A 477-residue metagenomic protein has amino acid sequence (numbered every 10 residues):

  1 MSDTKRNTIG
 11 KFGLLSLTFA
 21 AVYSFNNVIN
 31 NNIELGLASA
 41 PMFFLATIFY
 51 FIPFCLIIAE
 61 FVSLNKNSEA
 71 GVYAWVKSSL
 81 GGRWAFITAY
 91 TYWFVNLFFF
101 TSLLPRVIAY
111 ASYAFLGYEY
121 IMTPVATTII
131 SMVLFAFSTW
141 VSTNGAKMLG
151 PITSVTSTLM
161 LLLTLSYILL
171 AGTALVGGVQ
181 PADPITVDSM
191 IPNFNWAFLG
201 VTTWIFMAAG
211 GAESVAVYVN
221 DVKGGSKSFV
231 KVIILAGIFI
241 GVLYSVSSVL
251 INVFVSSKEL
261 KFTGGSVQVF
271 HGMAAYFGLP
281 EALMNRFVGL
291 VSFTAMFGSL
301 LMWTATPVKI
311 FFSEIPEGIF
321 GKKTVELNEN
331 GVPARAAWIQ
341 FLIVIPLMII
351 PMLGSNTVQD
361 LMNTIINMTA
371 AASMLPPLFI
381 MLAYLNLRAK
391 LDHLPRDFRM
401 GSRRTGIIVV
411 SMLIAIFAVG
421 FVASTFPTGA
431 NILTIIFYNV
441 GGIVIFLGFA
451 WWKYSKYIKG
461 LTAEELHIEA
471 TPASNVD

Functional and structural regions predicted by a protein language model:
M1-P41, L45, F51-E60, N65-N67 (+2 more regions): Membrane-interface "cap" regions at the ends of multi-pass membrane proteins
S2-K5, S63, Y113, V133-T156 (+2 more regions): Membrane-water interface regions at transmembrane-helix termini and the short interhelical loops of multi-pass membrane
K5, L327-N330, M374-F426: C-terminal membrane-solvent junction of multi-pass transporters and transport-like membrane proteins
R6-F12, T128, K223-G225, L235-I240 (+2 more regions): Loop-to-transmembrane helix boundary motifs in multi-pass membrane proteins
N7, P41, M122-A126, P151-G289 (+1 more regions): Helix-loop-helix junctions that connect adjacent transmembrane segments in multi-pass membrane transporters
L56-E60, S68-F135, W140, M296-I310 (+2 more regions): Hydrophobic transmembrane alpha-helices that form the core helical bundles of multi-pass secondary transporters
A74-W75, G81, I238-L301, F320-T369: TM-loop-TM module centered on a large, flexible mid-protein loop between adjacent transmembrane helices in multi-pass
A111, T128-Q180, I233-I238, I366-F379 (+2 more regions): Membrane-interface loop-to-helix entry segments
